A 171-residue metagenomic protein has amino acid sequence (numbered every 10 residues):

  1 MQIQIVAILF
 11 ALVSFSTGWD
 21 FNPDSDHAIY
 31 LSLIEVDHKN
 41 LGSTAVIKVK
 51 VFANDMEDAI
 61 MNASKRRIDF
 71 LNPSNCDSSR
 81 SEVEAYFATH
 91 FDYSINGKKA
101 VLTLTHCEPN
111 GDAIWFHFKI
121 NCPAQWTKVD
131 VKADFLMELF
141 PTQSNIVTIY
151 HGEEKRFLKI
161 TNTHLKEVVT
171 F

Functional and structural regions predicted by a protein language model:
M1-Q4, T127: Serine/threonine-rich low-complexity intrinsically disordered regions
I3-V13: Sec-dependent N-terminal signal peptides
D20-F171: N-terminal soluble domains immediately following signal/targeting peptides that reside in extracytoplasmic
